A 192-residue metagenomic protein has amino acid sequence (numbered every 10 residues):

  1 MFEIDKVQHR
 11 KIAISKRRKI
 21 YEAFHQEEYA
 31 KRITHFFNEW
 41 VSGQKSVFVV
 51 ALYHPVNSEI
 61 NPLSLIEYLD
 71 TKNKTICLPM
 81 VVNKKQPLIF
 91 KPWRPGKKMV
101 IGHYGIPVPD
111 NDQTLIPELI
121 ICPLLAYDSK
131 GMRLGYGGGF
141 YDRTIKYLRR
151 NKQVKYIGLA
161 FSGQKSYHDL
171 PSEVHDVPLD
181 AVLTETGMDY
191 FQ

Functional and structural regions predicted by a protein language model:
M1-I116: N-terminal active-site beta-alpha-beta segment that forms phosphate/nucleotide-binding and substrate-recognition loops
M1-I4, Q8, S15, K19 (+4 more regions): Surface-exposed, charge/polar-rich loops and edge strands
H54, L124, T186: Glycine-rich, N-terminal phosphate-binding loop of Rossmann-like dinucleotide-binding domains
V56-S58, L125-S129: Short glycine-rich anion-binding loops that position phosphate/pyrophosphate groups of nucleotides and phosphorylated
P107-P109, P123-A126: A structured binding-face within diverse protein domains that lines the active/interaction site
